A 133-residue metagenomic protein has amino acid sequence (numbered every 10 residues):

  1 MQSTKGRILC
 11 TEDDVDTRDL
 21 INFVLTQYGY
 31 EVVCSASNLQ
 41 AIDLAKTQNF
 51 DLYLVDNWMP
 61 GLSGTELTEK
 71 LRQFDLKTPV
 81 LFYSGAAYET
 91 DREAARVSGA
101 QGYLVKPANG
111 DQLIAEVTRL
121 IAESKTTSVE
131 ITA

Functional and structural regions predicted by a protein language model:
D19-Q27: Charged docking surfaces used in two-component/phosphorelay signaling
C34-L52: Acidic, metal-coordinating helix/loop segments flanking the phosphotransfer/catalytic sites of two-component signaling
S37, S63-E66: Acidic catalytic/metal-coordinating carboxylates
D43, T65-L76: Short amphipathic alpha-helix used as the core "switch/output" element in two-component signaling
P60-G61, Y88: The feature encodes the CheY-like receiver
E66, A87-L104: Alpha4 helix (beta4-alpha4-beta5 surface) of REC/receiver domains from two-component response regulators
T90, A108-T118: C-terminal output helix
